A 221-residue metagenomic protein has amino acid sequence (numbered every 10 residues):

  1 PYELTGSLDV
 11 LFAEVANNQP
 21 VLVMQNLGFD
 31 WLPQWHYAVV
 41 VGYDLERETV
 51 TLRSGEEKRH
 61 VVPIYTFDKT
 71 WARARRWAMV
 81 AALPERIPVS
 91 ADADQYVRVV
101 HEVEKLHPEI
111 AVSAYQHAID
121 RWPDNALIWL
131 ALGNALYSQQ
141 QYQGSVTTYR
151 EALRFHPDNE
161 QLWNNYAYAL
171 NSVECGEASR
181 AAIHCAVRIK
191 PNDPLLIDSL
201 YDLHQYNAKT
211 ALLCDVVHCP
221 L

Functional and structural regions predicted by a protein language model:
L4-R53: Active-site-adjacent substructure of cysteine-protease-like catalytic cores
D44-L130: Noncatalytic regulatory segments and standalone regulatory/sensor domains
A93, A126-L127, E160-Q161, P194-L195: Helix-start (N-cap) detector for alpha-helical repeat units in TPR-like alpha-solenoids, especially tetratricopeptide
A118, E151-A152, C185-A186: Canonical positions in the second alpha-helix
